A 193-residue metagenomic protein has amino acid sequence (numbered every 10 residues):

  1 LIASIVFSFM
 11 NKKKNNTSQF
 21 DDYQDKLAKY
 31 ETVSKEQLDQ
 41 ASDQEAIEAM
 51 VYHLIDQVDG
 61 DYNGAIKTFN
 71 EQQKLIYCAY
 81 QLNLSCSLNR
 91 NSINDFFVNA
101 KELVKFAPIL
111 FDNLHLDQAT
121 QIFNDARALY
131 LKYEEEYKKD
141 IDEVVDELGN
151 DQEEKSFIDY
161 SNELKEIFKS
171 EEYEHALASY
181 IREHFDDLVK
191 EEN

Functional and structural regions predicted by a protein language model:
L1-N16: N-terminal signal-anchor transmembrane alpha helix of single-pass membrane proteins, serving as the membrane-anchoring
N16-A79, N83-R90, F96-V104, L110-N193: Extended, alpha-helix-rich binding/interface surfaces that flank or overlap catalytic cores and mediate recognition
